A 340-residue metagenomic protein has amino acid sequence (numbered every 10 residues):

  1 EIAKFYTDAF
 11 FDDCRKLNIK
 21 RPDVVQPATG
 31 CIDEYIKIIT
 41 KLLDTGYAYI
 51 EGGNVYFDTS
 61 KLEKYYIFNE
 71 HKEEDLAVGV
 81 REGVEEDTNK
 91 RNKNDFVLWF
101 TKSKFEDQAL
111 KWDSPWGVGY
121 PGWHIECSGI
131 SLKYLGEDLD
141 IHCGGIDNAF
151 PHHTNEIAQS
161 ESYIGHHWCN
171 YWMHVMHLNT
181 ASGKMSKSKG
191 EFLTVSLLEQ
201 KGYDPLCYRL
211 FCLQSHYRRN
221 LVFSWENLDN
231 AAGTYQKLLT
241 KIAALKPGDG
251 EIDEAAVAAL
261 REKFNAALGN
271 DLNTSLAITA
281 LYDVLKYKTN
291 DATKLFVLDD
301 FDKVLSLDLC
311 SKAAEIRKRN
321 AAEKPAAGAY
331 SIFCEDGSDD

Functional and structural regions predicted by a protein language model:
E1-K4: A charged helix-plus-loop insertion that forms the helical arch/lid used to bind and gate nucleic-acid substrates
A9-D13, L17, R21, I32-K246: Alpha-helical recognition segments enriched in aromatics with Gly/Pro capping that present substrate-recognition
V24-P27: Short acidic-hydrophobic, aromatic-tinged amphipathic segments that line or gate anion-handling sites
T29, T59, D336: Conserved residues at beta->alpha junctions
G30, G122-E126, L272, L276-T279: Aromatic- and histidine-enriched alpha-helix N-cap/loop-to-helix transition segments that scaffold the rims
K184-K187, F192-D340: Structural preference for alpha-helix termini/caps and helix-kink/transition segments
